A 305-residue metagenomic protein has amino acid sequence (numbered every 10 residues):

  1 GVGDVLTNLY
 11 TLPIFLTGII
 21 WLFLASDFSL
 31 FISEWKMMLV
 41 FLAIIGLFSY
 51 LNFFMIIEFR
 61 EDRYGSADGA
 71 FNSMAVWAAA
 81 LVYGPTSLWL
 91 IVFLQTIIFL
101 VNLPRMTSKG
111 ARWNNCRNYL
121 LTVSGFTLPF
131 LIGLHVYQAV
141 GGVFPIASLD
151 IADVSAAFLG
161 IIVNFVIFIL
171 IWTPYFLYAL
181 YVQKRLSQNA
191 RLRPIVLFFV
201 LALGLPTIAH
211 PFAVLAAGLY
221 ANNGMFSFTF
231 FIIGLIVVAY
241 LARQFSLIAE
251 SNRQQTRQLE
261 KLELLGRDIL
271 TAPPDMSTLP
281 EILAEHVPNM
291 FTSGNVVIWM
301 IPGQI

Functional and structural regions predicted by a protein language model:
G1-V82, T86-R253: Membrane-embedded alpha-helical hairpins and interfacial helices in multi-pass inner-membrane proteins
I91, T256-L259, S277, E281: Conserved structured core elements
L247-K261, T271-P273: Short, charged amphipathic alpha-helical "coupling" segments at sensory-output junctions in signaling proteins
D268: Glycine- and acidic
T271-I305: Helix-loop-beta substructure at the N-terminus of cytosolic sensory domains that couple signal/ligand detection
